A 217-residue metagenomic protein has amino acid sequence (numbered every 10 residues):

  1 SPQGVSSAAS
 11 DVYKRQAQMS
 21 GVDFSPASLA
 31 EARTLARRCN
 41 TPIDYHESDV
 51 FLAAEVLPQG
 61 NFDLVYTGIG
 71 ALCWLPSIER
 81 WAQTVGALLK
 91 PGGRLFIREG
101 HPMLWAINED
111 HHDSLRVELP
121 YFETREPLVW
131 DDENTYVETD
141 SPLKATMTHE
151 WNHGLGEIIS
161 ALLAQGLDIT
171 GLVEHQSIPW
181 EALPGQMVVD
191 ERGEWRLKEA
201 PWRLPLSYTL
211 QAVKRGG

Functional and structural regions predicted by a protein language model:
S1-A9, Y13: Single conserved hydrophobic/aromatic residue that forms the stacking wall/gate of nucleotide- or nucleobase-binding
S25-A27: Conserved SAM/SAH-binding beta-strand->alpha-helix loop
R38-A53: Conserved SAM-binding strand-loop segment of SAM-dependent methyltransferases
E55-V65: A short acidic, Gly/Pro-enriched loop at the edge of an enzyme's catalytic core that lines a small-molecule cofactor
D63-E79: A short SAM/SAH-binding and catalytic strip from SAM-dependent methyltransferases
E79-R94: A short glycine-rich, Lys/Arg-flanked "PGG" loop and its adjoining helix->strand segment in the class I
R94-Y136: Conserved class I S-adenosyl-L-methionine
T148-L172: Short alpha-helix
